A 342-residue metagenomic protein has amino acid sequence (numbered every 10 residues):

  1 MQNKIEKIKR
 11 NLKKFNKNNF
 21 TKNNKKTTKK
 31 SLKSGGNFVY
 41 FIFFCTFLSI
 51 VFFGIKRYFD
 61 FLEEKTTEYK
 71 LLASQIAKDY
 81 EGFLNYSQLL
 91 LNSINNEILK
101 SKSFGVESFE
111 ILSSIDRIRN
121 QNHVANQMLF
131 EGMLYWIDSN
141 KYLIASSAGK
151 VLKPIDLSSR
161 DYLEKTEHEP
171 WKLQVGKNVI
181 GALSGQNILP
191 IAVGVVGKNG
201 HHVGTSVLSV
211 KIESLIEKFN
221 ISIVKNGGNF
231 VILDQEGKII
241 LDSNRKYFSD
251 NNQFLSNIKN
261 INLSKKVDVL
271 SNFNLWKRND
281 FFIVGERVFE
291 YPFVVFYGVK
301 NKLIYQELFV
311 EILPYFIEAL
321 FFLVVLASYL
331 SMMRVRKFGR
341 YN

Functional and structural regions predicted by a protein language model:
M1-K33, D60-E63: Non-catalytic regulatory/interaction regions at protein termini and inter-domain linkers
T27-E63, T67, Y315-S331: Extreme N-terminal signal-anchor transmembrane helix of membrane signaling/transducer proteins, especially in bacteria
F43, F296, N301-Y341: Cytoplasm-proximal transmembrane signaling helix
F53-L72, I76-F83, S103, E107 (+5 more regions): Juxtamembrane interface helices immediately C-terminal to a transmembrane segment
T67-S74, F83-Q174: Extracytoplasmic/periplasmic sensory segments of membrane signal-transduction proteins
S108-L129, K150, S159-D161, K165 (+3 more regions): Solvent-exposed, extracytoplasmic
L157, S184-I223, I240-L241, V284 (+1 more regions): Conserved beta-strands of PAS-like sensory domains
K246, N251-E318: Extracellular/periplasmic juxtamembrane segments that couple receptor/chemosensory ectodomains to their
